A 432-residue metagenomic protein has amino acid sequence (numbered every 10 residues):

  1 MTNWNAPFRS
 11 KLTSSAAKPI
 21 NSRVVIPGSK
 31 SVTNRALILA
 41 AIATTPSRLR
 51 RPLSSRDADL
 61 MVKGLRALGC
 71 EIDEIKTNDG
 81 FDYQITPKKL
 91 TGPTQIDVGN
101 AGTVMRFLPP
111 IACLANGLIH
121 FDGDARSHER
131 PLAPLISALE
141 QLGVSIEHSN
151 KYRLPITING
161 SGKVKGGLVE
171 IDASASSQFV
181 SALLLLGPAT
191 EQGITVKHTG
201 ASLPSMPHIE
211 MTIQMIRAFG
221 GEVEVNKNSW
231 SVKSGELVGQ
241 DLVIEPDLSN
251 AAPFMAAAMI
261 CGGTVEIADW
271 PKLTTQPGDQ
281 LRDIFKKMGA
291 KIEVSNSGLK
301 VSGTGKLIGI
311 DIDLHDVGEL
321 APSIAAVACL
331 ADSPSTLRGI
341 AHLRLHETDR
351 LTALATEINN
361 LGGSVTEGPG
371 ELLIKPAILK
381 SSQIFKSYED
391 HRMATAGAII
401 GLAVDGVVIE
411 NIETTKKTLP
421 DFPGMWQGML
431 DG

Functional and structural regions predicted by a protein language model:
M1-G432: Short, structured segments at the rim of ligand-binding sites
